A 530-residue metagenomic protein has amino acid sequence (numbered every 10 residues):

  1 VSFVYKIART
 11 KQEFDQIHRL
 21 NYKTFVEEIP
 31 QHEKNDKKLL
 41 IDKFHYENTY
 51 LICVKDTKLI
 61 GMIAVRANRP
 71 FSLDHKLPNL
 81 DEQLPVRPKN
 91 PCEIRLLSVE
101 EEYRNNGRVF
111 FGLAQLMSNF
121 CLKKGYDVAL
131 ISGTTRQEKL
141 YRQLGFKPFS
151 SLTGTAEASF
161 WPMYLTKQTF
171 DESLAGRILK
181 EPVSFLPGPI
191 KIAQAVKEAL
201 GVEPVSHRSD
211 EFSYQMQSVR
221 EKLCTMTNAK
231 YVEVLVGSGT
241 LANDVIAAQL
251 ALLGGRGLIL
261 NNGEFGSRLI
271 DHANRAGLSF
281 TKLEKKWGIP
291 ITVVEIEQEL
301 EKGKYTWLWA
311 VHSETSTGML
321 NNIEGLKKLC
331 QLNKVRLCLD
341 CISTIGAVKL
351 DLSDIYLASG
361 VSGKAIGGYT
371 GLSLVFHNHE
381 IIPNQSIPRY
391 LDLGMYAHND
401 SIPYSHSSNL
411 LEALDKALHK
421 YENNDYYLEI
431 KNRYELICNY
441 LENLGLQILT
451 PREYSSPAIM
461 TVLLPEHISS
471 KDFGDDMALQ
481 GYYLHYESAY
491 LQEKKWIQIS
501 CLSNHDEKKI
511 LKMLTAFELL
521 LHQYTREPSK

Functional and structural regions predicted by a protein language model:
V1-L40, Y50-V54, L59-I60: Short amphipathic alpha-helix that is part of the acyltransferase structural core
K76-F160: Acyl-donor binding region in acyl/amide transferases
E181-V236: A glycine-/small-polar-enriched, mobile loop at the entrance of the PLP active site in fold-type I
K191-I192, G363-N439: Active-site C-terminal subdomain of aminotransferase-like
R220-L223, A229-L258, N262, G266-I270: Conserved beta-loop-alpha segment that forms the PLP phosphate-binding cup at the N-terminus of a helix
P290-I342, G346: Active-site phosphate-binding strand-loop segment of PLP-dependent enzymes
Q447-M477: Conserved PLP-binding catalytic core of the aspartate aminotransferase-like
W496-K530: PLP-dependent enzyme catalytic core of the Aspartate aminotransferase-like
